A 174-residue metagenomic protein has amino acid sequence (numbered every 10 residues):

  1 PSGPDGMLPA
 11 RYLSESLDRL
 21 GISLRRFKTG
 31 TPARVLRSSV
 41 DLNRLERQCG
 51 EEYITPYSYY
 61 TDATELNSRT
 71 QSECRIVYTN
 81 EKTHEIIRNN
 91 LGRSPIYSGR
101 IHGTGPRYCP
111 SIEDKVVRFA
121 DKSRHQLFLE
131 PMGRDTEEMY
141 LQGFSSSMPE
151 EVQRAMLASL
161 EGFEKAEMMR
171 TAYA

Functional and structural regions predicted by a protein language model:
P1-A174: Residues forming the flavin
